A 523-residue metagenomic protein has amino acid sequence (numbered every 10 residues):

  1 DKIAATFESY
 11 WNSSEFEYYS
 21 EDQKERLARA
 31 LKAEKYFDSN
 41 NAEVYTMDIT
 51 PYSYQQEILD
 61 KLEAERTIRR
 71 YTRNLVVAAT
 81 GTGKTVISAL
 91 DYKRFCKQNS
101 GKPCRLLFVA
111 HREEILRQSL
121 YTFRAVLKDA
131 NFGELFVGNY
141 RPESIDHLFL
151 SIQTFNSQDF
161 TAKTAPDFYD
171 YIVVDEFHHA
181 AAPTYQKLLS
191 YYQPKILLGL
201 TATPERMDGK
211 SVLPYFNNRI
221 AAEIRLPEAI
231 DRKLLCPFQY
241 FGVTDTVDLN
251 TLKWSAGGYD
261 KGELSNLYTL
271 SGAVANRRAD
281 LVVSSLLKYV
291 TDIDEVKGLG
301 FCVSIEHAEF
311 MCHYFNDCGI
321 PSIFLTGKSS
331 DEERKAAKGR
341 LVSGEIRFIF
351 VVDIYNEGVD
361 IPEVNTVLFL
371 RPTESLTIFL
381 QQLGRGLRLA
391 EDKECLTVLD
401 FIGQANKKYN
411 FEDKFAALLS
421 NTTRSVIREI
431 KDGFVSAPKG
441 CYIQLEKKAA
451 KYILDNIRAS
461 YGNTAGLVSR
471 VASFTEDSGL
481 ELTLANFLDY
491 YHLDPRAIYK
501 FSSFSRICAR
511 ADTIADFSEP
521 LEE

Functional and structural regions predicted by a protein language model:
D1-T82, V86-C104, Y121-A125: ATP-dependent helicase/translocase motor core
R26-T50, K288, D413-E523: Long, largely alpha-helical accessory region at the distal end of helicase-like NTP-driven motors
E114-V137: Conserved helix-turn-beta segment of the N-terminal RecA-like "Helicase ATP-binding" lobe in SF1/SF2 helicases
R117, L135-R141, F160, E309-C312 (+1 more regions): Conserved helicase ATPase core of P-loop NTP-dependent helicases/translocases
H179-F241: Post-DEXD/H (motif II) to motif III coupling segment of the RecA-like Helicase ATP-binding lobe
I220-L299: Conserved interdomain linker/interface between the two RecA-like ATPase lobes of SF2 helicase motors
S265-G339: Conserved helicase/translocase motor-coupling segment
L376-Q381, R385-F415: Conserved segment of the helicase C-terminal RecA-like domain
